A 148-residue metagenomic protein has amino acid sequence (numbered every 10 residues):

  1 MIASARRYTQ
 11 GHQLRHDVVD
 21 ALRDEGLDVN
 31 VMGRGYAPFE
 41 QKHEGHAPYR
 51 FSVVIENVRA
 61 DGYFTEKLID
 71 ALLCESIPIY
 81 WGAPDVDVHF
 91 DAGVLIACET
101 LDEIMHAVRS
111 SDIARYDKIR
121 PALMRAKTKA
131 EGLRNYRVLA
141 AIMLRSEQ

Functional and structural regions predicted by a protein language model:
M1-G35, K42-S52, N57-Q148: Pol beta-like nucleotidyltransferase catalytic core
